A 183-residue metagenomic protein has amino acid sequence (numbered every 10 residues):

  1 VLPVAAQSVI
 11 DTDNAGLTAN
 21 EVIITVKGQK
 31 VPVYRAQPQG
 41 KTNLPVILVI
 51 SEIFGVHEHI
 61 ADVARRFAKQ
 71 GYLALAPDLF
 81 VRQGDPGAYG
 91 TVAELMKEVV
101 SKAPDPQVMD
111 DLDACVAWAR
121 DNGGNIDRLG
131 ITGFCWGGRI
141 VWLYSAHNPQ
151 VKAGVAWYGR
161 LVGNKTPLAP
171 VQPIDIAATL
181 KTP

Functional and structural regions predicted by a protein language model:
V1-T25, Y34: An N-terminal hydrophobic leader/cap segment in hydrolases
E21-G124, A169-P173: Serine-hydrolase catalytic machinery in alpha/beta-hydrolase-like enzymes
L73, R128-G130, A153, P183: Proline-centered loop/turn at the N-terminus of a beta-strand
I131-G133, W157: Short beta-strand immediately N-terminal to the catalytic nucleophile in serine-hydrolase-like folds
G133-G137, V141: Gly/Ala-rich beta-loop-alpha elbow adjacent to hydrolase catalytic centers
L143-A153: Conserved hydrolase catalytic core segment
A153, G159-P183: The feature captures the conserved acid-bearing segment of alpha/beta-hydrolase catalytic domains
